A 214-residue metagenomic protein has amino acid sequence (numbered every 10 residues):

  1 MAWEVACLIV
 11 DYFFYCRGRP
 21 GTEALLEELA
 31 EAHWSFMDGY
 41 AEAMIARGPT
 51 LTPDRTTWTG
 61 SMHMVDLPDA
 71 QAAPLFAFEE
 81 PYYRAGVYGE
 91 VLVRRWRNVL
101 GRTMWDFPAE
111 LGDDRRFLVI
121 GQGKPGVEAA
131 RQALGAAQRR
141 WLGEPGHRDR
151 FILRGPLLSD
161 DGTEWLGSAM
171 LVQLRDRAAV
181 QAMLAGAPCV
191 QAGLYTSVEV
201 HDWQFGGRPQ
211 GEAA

Functional and structural regions predicted by a protein language model:
W3-A214: Conserved, structured core segments of small domains
